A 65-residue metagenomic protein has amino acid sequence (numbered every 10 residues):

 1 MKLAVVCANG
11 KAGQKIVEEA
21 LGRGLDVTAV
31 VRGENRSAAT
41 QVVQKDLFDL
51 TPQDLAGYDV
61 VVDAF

Functional and structural regions predicted by a protein language model:
L3-D26: N-terminal Rossmann NAD(P)H-binding glycine-rich loop of SDR-like oxidoreductase domains
G13-K15, A29, D46-L50: A generic local structural motif
L25, A29-S37: NAD(P)-binding Rossmann-fold cofactor-contacting core
E34-F65: NAD(P)H-binding glycine-rich loop region in Rossmannoid oxidoreductase-like domains and their noncatalytic homologs
